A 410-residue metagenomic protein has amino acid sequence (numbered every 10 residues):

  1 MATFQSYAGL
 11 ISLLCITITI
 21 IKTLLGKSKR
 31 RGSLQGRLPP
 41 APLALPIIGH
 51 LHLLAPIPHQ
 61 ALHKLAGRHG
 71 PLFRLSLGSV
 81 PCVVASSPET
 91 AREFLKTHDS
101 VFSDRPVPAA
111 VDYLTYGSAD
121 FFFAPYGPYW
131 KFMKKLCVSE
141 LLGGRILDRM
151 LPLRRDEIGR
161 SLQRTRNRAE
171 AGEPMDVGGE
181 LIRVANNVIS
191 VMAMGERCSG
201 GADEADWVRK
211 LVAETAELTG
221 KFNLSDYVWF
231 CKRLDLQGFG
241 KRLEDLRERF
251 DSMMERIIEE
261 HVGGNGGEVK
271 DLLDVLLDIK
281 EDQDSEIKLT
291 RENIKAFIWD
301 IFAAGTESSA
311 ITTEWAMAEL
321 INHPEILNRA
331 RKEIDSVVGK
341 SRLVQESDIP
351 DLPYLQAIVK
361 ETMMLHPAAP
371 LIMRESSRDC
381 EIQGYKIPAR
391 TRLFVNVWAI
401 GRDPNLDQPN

Functional and structural regions predicted by a protein language model:
M1-G32, N187-V188: Terminal signal-anchor or tail-anchor transmembrane helices that tether membrane-associated enzymes to cellular
I21, C137, A330: Residue-level signal for inorganic ion chemistry
R31-L51, Q60-L153, V177, L181-V188 (+1 more regions): Cytochrome P450 substrate-recognition site 1
G36-L43, L151-R155, D206-A216, G266-I279 (+5 more regions): Cytochrome P450 I-helix active-site segment
V80, A119, Y385, T391-R392 (+1 more regions): Well-ordered beta-strand scaffold positions
V84-F94, S100-S103, M192-D206, T306-K332 (+1 more regions): Classical protein tyrosine phosphatase
P106-L114, D148-T313, R329, E346-S347: Cytochrome P450 heme-thiolate monooxygenase catalytic core
I387, A399-N410: A short, surface-exposed, charged and often Trp/Pro-enriched helix-loop connector in the C-terminal portion of helical
